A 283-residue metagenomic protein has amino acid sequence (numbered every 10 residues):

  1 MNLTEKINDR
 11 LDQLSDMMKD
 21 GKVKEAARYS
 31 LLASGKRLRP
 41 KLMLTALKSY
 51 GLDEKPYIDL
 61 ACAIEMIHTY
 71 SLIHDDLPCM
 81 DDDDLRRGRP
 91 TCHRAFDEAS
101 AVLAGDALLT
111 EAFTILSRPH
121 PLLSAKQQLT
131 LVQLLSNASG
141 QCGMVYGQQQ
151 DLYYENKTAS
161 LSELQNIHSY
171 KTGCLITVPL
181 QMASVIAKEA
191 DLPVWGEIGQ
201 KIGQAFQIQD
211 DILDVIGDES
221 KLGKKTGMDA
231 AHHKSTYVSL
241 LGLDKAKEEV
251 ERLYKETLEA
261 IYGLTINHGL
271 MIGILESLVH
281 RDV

Functional and structural regions predicted by a protein language model:
M1-S15: N-terminal amphipathic/basic leader segments beginning at the initiator methionine
M17-I261, I266-V279: Mg2+-dependent prenyl diphosphate-binding active-site environment of isoprenoid biosynthetic enzymes
